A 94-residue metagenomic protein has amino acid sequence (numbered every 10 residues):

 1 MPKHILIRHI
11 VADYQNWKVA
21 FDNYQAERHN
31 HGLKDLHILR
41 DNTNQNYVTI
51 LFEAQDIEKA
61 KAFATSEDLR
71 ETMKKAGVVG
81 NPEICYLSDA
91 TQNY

Functional and structural regions predicted by a protein language model:
M1-E67, E71, V78-Y94: Short S/T/G/P-rich N-terminal loop/turn motif that feeds into the first structured element of a domain
